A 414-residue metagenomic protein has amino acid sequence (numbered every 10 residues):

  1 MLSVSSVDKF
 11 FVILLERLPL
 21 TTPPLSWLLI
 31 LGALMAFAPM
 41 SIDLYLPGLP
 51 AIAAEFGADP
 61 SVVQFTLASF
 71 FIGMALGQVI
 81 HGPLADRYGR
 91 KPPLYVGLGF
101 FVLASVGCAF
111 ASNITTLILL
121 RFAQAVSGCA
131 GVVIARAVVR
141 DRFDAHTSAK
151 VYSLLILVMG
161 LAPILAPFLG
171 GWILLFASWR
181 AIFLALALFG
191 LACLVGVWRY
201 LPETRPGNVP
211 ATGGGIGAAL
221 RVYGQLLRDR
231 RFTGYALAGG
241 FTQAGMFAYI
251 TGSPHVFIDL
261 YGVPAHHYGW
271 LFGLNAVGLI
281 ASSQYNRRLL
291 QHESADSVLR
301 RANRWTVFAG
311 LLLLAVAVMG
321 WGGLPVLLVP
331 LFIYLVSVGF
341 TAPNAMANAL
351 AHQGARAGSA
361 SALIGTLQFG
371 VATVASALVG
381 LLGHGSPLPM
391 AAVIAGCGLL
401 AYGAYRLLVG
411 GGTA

Functional and structural regions predicted by a protein language model:
E55-G57, G89, F110-T116, S127 (+2 more regions): Helix-breaking motifs and short loop linkers at transmembrane-helix boundaries and internal kinks in secondary membrane
L76-T115: Conserved MFS/SLC helix-loop-helix module at the cytosolic interface between two early adjacent transmembrane helices
Q78-Y88, S282-S297: Helix-to-loop junctions at the C-terminal end of transmembrane segments in multipass secondary transporters
F100-G107, T115-A123, P325-L331: Paired small-residue
T116, S153-R199: Helix-loop-helix hairpin linking two adjacent transmembrane segments in secondary transporters
L120-L161: Cytoplasmic helix-loop-helix junction between adjacent transmembrane helices in 12-TM secondary transporters
W198-G224: Flexible cytoplasmic inter-helical loops of multi-pass small-molecule transporters
A347-G385, V393-I394: A late C-terminal transmembrane helix in Major Facilitator Superfamily
